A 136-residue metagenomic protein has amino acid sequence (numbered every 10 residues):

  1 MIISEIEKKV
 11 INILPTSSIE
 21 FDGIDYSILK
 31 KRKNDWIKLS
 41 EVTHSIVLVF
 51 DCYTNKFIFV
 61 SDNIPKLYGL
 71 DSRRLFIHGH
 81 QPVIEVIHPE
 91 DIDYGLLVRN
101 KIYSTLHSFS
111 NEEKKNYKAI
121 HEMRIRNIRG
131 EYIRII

Functional and structural regions predicted by a protein language model:
M1-K9, P65-K66, E85-H88: Short N-terminal signal/transit or membrane-insertion segments and the immediately adjacent low-complexity/disordered
M1-L29: Short, low-complexity N-terminal regulatory "tails/caps" that precede and couple sensory modules
I3-K8, K33-N34, G79-V83, T105-N111 (+1 more regions): Short, surface-exposed, charge-dense and proline/glycine-enriched linear segments
P15, E41, S104-S108: Generic surface-pattern signal
S17, I24-P82: PAS-family sensory domain signal
L75-H78, V86-I87, E113: Short, surface-exposed, polar/charged, turn-prone segments marking secondary-structure boundaries
Q81-H107: PAS/GAF/H-NOX family sensory domains and closely associated sensor/linker modules
E90, Y103-I136: Per-ARNT-Sim (PAS) sensory domains and their PAS-associated C-terminal
